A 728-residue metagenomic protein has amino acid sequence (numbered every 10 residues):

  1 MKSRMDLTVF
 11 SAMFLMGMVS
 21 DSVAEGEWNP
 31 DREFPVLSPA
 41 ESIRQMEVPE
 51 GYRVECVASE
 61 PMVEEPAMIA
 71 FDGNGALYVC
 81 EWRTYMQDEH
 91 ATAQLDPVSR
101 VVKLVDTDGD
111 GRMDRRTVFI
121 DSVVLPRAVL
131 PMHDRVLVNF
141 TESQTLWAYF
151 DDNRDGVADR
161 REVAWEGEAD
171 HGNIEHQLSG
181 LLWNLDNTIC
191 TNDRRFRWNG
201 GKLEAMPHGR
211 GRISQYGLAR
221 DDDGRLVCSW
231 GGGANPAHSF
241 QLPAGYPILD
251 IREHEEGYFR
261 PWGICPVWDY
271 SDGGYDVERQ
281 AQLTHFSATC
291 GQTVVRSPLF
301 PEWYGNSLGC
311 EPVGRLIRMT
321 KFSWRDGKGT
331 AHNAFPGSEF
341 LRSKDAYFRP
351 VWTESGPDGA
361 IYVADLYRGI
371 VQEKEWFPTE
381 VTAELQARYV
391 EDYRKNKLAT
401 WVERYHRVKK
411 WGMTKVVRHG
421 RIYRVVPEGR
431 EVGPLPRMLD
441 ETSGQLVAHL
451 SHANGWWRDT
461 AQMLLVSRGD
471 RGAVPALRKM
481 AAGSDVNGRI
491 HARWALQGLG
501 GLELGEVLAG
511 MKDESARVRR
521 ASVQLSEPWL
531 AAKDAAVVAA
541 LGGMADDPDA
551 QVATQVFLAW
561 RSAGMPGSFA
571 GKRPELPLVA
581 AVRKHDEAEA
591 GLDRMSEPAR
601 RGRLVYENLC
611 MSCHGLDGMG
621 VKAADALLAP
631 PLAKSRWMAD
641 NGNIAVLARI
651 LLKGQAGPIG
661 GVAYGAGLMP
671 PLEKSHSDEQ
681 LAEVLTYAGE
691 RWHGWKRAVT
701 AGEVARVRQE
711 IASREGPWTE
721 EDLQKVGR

Functional and structural regions predicted by a protein language model:
A24-Q445, W456, L464-V466: Beta-propeller domains with acidic blade repeats across secreted/periplasmic ectodomains and cytosolic WD/CNH propellers
G26-E33, E375-W376, R583-E597, Y664-R728: Flexible coil segments in periplasmic/lumen-exposed cytochrome c-class electron-transfer proteins
A364, I422-V425, G602-D617, M669 (+1 more regions): The canonical Cys-X-X-Cys-His
P427-R437, G498, P528, R561-R600 (+1 more regions): Post-cleavage N-terminal segment of exported redox proteins
G433-P436, W456-G469, N487-G501, E506-K512 (+4 more regions): Structural detector for internal amphipathic alpha-helices that build alpha-solenoid repeat scaffolds
A453-N454, S484-D485, E514-A516, P548-D549 (+1 more regions): Short inter-helical turns and helix N-cap capping residues of alpha-solenoid HEAT/ARM repeat scaffolds
G483, M619-D678: Gly/Gly-Pro-rich "capping" loops immediately C-terminal to redox-active cysteine motifs in periplasmic/lumenal
K584-E607, D617-A624, L628, R636: Electrostatic cytochrome c docking/interface patches
